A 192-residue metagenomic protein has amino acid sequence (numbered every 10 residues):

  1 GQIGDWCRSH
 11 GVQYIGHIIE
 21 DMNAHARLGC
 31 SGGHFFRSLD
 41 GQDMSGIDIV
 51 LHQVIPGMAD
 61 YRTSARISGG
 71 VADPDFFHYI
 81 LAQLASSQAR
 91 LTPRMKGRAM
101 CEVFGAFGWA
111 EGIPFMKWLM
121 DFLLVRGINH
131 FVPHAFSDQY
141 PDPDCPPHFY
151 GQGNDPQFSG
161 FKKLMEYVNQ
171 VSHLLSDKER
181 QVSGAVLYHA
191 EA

Functional and structural regions predicted by a protein language model:
G1-D40, M44-A192: Carbohydrate-binding surfaces of carbohydrate-active enzymes
